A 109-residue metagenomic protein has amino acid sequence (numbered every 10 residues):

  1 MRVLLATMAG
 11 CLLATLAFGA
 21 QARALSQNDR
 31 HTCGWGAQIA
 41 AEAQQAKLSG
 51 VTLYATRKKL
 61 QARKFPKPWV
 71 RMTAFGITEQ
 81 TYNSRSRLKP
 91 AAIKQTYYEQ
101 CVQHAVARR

Functional and structural regions predicted by a protein language model:
M1-M8: Bacterial N-terminal signal peptides that target proteins for export
A14-G19: N-terminal signal peptide c-region/cleavage motif recognized by signal peptidases
A20-Q61: N-terminal secretory signal peptides
V51-R109: Compact alpha-helical subdomains of small soluble proteins
